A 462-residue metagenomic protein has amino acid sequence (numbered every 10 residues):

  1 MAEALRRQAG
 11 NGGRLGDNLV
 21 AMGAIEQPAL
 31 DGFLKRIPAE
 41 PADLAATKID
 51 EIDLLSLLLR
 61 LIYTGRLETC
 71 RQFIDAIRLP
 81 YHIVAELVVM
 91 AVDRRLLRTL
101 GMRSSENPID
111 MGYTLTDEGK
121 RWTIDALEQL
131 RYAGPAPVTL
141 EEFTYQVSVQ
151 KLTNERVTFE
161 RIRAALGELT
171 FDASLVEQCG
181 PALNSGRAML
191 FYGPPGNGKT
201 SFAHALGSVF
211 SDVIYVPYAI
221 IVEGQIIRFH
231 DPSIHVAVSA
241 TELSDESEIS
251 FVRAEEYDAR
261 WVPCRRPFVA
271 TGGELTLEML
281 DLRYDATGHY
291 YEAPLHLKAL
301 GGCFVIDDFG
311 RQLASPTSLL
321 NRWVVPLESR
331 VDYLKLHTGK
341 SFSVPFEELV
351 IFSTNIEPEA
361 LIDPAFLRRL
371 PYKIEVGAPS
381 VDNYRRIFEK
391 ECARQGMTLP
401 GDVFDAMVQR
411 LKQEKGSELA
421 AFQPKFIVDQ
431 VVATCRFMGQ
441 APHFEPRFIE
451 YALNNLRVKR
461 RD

Functional and structural regions predicted by a protein language model:
M1-A46, L59, L79-Y113: Non-catalytic accessory regions
E51-S56: Short, leucine-enriched amphipathic alpha-helices that occur as contiguous helical runs
T64-A76: Short acidic, hydrophobic short linear motifs in intrinsically disordered regions
H82-E155: Interdomain "pre-motor" coupling segment immediately N-terminal to P-loop NTPase/helicase cores
M102-R103, Q413-D462: C-terminal helical "lid" subdomain and adjoining coupling/linker elements of P-loop NTPases
S148-V176, E414-G416: Dynamic helix-loop-helix/coil hinge segments at AAA+ ATPase domain boundaries and subdomain interfaces
G167-F352: Conserved ASCE/P-loop NTPase catalytic core
E359-D363, V376-F426, F437-P442: Conserved C-terminal "switch" segment of AAA+ ATPases
